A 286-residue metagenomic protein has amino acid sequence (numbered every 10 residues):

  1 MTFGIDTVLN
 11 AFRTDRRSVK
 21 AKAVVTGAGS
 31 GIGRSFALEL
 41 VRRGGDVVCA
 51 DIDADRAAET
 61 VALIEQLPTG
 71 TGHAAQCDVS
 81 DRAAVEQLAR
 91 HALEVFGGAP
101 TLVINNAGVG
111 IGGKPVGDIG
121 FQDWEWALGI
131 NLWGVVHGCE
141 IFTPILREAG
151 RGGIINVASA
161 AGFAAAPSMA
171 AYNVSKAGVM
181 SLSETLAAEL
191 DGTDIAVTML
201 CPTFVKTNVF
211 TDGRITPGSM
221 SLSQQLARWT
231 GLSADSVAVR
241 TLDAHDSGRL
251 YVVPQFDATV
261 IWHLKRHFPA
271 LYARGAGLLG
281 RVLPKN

Functional and structural regions predicted by a protein language model:
G29-S30: Conserved glycine-rich cofactor-binding loop
G45-E59: Conserved glycine-rich Rossmann-like NAD(P)H-binding loop of the short-chain dehydrogenase/reductase
A54-D55, Q76-L88, F121: The beta1-alpha1 cofactor-binding region of Rossmann-like NAD(H)/NADP(H)-dependent oxidoreductases
K114-V116, G120-E125: Substrate-binding pocket helix/loop in short-chain dehydrogenase/reductase
C139, S175: Active-site helix of classical SDR
S159: Residue(s) in the substrate-gating loop at a strand-loop-helix junction that position the organic substrate next
G192-F256: SDR active-site lid
